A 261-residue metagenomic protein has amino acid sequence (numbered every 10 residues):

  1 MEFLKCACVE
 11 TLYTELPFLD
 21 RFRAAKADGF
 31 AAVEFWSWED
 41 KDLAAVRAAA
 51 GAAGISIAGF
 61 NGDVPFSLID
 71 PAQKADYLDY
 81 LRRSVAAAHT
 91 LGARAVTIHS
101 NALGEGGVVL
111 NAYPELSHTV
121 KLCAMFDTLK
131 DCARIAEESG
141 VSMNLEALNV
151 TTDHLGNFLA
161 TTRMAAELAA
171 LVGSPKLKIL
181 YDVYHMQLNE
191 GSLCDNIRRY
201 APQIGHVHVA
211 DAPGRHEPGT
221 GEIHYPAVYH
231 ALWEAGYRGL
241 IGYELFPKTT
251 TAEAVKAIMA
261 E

Functional and structural regions predicted by a protein language model:
M1-E10, I57-S67, A102-Y113, V150-T152: N-terminal small/glycine-rich loop or linker at the start of catalytic domains across soluble metabolic enzymes
M1-G29, G92-R94, G107-V109, L159-Y181 (+1 more regions): Histidine-acidic metal/acid-base catalytic patches
T11-Y13, S37-E39, D63-F66, S100-G104 (+4 more regions): Active-site-proximal loop/turn and secondary-structure-junction residues that shape catalytic pockets, frequently
F22-E39, N61-F66: N-terminal substrate-binding region of glycoside hydrolase catalytic domains
E34, G59-N61, T97, N144 (+2 more regions): Conserved beta-strand positions in the central sheet of alpha/beta enzyme cores
E39-A49: Active-site-adjacent beta->alpha loops and helix N-cap segments on the catalytic face of soluble alpha/beta enzymes
G51, P71-K178: Active-site acidic/histidine proton-transfer and metal-coordination neighborhood in alpha/beta enzyme cores
